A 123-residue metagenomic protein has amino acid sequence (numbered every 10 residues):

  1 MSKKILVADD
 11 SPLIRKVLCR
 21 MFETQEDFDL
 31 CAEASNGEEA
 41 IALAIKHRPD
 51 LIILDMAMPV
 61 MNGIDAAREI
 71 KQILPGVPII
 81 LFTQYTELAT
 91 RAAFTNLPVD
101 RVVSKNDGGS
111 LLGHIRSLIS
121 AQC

Functional and structural regions predicted by a protein language model:
S2-I14, L18-F22: Conserved acidic segment of CheY-like receiver
A8-D9, A34, I52: Conserved sequence signature across two-component system core domains
D27-S35, L43: Short hydrophobic/Thr-rich beta-strand motif most characteristic of the beta2 strand and flanking loop of CheY-like
N36-E39, N62-D65: Acidic catalytic/metal-coordinating carboxylates
H47-I53: Active-site beta3 strand of CheY-like receiver
M58: Receiver (REC) domain active-site loop signature in two-component systems and cognate sites in sensor histidine kinases
D65, Y85-G113, S117: Alpha4 helix (beta4-alpha4-beta5 surface) of REC/receiver domains from two-component response regulators
